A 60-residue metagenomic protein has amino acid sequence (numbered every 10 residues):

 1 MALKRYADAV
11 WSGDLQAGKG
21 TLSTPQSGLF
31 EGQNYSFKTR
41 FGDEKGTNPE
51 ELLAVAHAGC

Functional and structural regions predicted by a protein language model:
M1-V55: Extended beta-strand/beta-hairpin segments
